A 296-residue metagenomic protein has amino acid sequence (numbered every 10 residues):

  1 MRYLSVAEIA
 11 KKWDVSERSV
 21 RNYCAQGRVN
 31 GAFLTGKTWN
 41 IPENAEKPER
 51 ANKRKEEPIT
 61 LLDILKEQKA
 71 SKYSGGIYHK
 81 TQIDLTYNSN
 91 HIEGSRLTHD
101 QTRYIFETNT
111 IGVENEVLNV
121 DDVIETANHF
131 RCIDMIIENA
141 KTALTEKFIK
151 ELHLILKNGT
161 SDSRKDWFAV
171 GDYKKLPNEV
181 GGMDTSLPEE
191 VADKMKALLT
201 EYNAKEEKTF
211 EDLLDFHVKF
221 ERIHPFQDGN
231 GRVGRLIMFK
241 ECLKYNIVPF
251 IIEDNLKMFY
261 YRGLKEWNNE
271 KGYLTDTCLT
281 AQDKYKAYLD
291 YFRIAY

Functional and structural regions predicted by a protein language model:
R2-W13, E17-V29, K37-Y296: FIC/Doc superfamily catalytic core
